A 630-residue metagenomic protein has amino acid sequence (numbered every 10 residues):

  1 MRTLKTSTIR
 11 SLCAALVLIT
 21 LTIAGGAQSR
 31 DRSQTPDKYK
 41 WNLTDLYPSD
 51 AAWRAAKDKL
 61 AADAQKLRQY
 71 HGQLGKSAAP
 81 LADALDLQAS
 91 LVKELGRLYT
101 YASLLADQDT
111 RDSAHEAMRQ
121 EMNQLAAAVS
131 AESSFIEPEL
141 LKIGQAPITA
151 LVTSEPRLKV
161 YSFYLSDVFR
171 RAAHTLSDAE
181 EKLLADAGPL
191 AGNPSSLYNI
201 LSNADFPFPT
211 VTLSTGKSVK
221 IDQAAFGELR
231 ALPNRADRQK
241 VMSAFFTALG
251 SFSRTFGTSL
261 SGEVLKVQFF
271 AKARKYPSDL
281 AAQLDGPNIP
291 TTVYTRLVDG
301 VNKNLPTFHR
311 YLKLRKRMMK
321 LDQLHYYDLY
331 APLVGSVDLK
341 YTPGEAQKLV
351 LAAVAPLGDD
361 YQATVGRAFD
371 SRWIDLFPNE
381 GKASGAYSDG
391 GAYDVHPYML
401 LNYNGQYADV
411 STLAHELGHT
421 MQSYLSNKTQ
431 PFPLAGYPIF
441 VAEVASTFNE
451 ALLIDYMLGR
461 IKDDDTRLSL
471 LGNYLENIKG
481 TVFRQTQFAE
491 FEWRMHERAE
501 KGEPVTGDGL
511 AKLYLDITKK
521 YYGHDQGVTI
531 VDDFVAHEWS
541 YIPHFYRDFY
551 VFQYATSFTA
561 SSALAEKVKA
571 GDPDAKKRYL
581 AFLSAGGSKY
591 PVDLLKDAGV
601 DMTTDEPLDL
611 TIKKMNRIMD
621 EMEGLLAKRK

Functional and structural regions predicted by a protein language model:
R2-C13: Bacterial N-terminal signal peptides that target proteins for export
L12-T22: Bacterial N-terminal signal peptides
Q28-S336, Q347, T518, L625-K630: A well-structured
S33-T35, T44-P48, L140, Y164-T175 (+9 more regions): C-terminal, non-catalytic "cap/extension" segments appended to globular domains
L339, D394-A414: Short pre-active-site segment immediately N-terminal to the catalytic Zn-binding motif
L339-Y341, I374-H396: Catalytic zinc-binding patch centered on the HExxH motif and its immediate surroundings that defines zinc-dependent
A352, P356-A363, D389, H419 (+2 more regions): Conserved helix-loop functional segments at active or binding sites
S423-T447: Post-HEXXH active-site segment of zinc metalloproteases
